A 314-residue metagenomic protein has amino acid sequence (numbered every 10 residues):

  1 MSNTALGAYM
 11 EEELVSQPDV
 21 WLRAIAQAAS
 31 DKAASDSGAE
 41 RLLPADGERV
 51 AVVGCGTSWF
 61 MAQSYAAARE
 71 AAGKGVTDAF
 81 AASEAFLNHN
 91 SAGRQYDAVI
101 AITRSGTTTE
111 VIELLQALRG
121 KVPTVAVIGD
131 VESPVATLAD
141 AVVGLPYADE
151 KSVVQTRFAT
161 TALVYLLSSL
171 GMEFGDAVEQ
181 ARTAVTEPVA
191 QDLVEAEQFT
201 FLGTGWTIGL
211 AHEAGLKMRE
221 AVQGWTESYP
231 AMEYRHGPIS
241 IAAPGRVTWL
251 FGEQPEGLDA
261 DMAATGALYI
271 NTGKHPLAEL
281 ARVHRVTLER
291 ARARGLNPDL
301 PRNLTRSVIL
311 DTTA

Functional and structural regions predicted by a protein language model:
M1-S2, E13: N-terminal low-complexity/intrinsically disordered extensions
T4-A8, P123: Non-catalytic beta/alpha edge segments that cap or flank active sites
A5, A139, E253-Q254, D261-A314: Phosphate-moiety recognition in structured ligand-binding domains
G7-M10, S64-Y65, E213, L280: Conserved phosphate/anionic-ligand binding catalytic regions in large, soluble enzymes, centered on
E12-E13, P18, L22-G47, A141-W249 (+2 more regions): Active-site phosphate/pyrophosphate-binding segments
L14, R69, I100, M218 (+1 more regions): Terminal peptide-recognition signature
P44-E179, V185-T186, T204, V247-G273 (+1 more regions): Glycine-rich phosphate-binding loops that contact phosphosugars or nucleotide phosphates
F80-A81, W225-E233, L268-L277: A generic structural motif
